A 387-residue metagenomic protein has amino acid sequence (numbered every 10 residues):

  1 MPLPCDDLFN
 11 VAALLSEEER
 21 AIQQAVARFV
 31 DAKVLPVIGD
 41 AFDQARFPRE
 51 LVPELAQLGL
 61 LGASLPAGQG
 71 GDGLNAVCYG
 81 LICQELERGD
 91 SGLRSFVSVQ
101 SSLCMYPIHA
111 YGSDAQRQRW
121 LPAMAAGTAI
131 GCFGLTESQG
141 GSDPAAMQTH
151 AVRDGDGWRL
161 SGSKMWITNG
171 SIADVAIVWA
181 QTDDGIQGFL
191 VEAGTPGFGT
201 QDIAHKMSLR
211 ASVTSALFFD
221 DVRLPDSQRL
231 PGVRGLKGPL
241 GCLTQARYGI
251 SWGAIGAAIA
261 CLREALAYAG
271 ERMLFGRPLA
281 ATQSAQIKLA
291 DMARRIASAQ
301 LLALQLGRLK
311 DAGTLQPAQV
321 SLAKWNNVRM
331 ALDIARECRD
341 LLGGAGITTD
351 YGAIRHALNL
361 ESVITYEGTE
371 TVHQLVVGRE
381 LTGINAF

Functional and structural regions predicted by a protein language model:
M1-G89, V99, Y111-Q116, A123 (+4 more regions): Alpha-helical interface subdomain recognition
G59, C83-E87, A180-D183, V191-P196 (+1 more regions): Short Ser/Thr-interspersed hydrophobic loop/turn segments at strand-loop and sheet-helix junctions that line or gate
M124, Q139-S142, W166-N169, Q181 (+1 more regions): Short Gly/Pro-enriched turn/cap motifs at secondary-structure boundaries
G127-L135: A short, Trp-centered hydrophobic/proline-enriched beta-strand micro-motif
S142-D143, W158: Hydrophobic, small-residue-rich alpha-helical packing segments that form membrane-like cores
A146, G194-R223: Flexible, small-/acidic-enriched active-site or ligand-binding loops
S161-Q201: A short core secondary-structure module
S215-G241: A short, charged helix-loop
